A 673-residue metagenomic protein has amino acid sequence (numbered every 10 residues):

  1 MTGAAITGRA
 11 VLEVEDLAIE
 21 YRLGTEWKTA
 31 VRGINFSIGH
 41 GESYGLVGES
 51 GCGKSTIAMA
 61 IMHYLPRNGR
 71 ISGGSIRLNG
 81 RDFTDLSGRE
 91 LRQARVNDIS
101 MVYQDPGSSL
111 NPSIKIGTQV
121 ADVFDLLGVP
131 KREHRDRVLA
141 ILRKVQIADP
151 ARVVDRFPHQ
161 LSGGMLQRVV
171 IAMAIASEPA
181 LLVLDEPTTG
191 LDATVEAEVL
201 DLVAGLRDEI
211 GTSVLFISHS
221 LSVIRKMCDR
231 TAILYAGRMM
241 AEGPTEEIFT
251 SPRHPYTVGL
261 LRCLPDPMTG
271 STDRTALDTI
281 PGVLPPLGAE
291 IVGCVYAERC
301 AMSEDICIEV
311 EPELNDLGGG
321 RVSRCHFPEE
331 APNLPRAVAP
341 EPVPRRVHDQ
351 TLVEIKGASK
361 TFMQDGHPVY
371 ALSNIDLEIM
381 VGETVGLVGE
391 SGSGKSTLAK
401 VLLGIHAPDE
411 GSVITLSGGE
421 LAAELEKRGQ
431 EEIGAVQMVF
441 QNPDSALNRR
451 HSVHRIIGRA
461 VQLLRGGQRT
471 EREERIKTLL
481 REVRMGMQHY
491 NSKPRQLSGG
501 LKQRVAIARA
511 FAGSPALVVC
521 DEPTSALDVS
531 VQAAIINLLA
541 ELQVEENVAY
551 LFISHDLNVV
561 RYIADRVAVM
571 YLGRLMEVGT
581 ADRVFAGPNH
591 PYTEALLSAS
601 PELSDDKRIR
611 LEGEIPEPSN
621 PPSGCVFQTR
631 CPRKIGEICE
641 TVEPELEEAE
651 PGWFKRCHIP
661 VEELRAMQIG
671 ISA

Functional and structural regions predicted by a protein language model:
G8-R9, T245-T351, A581-A673: Charged, flexible cofactor/metal-binding loops and thiol motifs
E49, H63, P187, L191-D273 (+3 more regions): P-loop NTP-binding/switch modules centered on Walker-like glycine-rich loops
M62, P66, L403: Helix-to-loop junction immediately C-terminal to a conserved catalytic motif
S75-Q93, P130, M363, S412-E431 (+1 more regions): ABC ATPase NBD Q-loop/coupling interface
D82, E133-R152, L261, E471-Q488 (+1 more regions): Conserved ABC ATPase "signature" region
R156-L161, M165, K493-L497, L501: Conserved ABC ATPase signature
A176-A180, A512-A516: A short, proline-enriched helix->beta-strand linker immediately N-terminal to the Walker B motif in ABC-type P-loop
